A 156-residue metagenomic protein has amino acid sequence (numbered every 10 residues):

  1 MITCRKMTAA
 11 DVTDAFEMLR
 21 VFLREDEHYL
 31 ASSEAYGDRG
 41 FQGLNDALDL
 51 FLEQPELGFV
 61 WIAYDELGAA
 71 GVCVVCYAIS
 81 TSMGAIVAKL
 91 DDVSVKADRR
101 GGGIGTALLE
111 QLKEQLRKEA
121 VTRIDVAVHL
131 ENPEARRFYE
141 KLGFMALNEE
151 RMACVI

Functional and structural regions predicted by a protein language model:
A9, E17-D49: Conserved GNAT-fold acetyl-CoA-binding loop/helix
L48-I62, K89: A short helix-loop-beta-strand connector motif used in the catalytic cores of GNAT acetyltransferases and, in some
G58-C73, K96: Conserved beta-hairpin
V75-S82: A conserved beta-strand-loop-helix scaffold within acyl/acetyltransferase catalytic domains
V95, G101-E114, R137-K141: Conserved acetyl-CoA-binding loop-helix of GNAT-fold acetyltransferases
R100, V126-A135, A153-I156: Conserved beta-strand-loop-alpha-helix junction that forms the acyl-donor binding cleft
R117-A127: Conserved GNAT acetyl-CoA-binding A-motif
E140-E149: Conserved acetyl-CoA-binding loop of GNAT-fold acetyltransferases
